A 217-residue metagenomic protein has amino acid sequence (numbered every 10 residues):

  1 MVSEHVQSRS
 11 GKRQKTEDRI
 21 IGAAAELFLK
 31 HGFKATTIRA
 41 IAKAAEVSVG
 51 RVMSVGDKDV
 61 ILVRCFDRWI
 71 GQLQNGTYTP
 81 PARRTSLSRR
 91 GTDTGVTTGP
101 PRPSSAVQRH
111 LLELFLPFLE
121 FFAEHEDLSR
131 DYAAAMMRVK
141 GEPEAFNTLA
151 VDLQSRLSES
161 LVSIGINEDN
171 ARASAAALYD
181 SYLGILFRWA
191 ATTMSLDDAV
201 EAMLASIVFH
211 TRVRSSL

Functional and structural regions predicted by a protein language model:
M1-E4, S155-S163, R188-L217: C-terminal peripheral helix-coil segments that are non-catalytic and often amphipathic
M1-K15, A82-P101, S215-L217: N-terminal intrinsically disordered/low-complexity leader segments
R19, A23-V60, R64: Helix-turn-helix
R68-Q74: Short, basic, alpha-helical segments at the C-terminal edge of helix-turn-helix-like DNA-binding modules
Q74, R109-E113, E120-E124, K140-I166 (+2 more regions): Amphipathic alpha-helical packing segments from all-alpha helical-bundle domains
Y78-E124, L178: Hydrophobic alpha-helical connector segments
R130-A133, A145, D198: Short, hydrophobic secondary-structure boundary micro-motifs
A134-V139, D180: Short helix-capping/turn signature of helix-turn-helix
